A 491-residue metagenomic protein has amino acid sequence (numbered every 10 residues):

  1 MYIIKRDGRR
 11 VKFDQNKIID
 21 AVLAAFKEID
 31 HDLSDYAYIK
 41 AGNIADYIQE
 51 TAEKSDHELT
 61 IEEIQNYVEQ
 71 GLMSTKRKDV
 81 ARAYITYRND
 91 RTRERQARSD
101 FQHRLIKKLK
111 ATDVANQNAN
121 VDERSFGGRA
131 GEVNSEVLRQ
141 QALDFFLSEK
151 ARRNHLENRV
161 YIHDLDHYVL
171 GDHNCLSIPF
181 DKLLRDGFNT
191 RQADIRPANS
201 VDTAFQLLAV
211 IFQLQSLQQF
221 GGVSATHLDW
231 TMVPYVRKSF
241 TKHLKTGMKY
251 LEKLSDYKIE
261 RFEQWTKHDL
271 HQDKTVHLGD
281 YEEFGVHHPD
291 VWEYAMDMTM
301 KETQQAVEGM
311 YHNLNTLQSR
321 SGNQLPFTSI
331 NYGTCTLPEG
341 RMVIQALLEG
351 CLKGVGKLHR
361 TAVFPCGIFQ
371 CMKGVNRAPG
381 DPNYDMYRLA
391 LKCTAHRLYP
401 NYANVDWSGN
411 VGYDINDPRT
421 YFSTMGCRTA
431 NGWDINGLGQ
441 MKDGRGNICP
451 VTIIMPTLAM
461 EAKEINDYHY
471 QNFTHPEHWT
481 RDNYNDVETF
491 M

Functional and structural regions predicted by a protein language model:
M1-T112: Charged, amphipathic alpha-helical regulatory modules used for macromolecular assembly or allosteric control
R93-E94, D100-M491: Conserved catalytic cores of very large enzyme subunits
